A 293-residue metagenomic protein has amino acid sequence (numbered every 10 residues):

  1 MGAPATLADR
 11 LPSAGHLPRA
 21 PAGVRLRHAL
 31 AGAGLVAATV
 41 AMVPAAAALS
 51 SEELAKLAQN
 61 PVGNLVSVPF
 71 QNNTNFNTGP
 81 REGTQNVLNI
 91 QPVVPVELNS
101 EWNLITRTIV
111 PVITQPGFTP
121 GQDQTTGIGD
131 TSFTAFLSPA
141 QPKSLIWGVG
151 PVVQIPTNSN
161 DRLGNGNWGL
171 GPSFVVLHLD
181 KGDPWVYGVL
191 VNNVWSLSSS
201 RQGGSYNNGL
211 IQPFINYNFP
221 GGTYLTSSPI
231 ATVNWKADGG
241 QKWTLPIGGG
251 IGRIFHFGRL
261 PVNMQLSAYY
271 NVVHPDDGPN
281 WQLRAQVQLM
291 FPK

Functional and structural regions predicted by a protein language model:
M1-L54, K293: Cleavable N-terminal export/targeting peptides
A47-K293: Transmembrane beta-barrel domains of Gram-negative outer membranes and organellar outer membranes
